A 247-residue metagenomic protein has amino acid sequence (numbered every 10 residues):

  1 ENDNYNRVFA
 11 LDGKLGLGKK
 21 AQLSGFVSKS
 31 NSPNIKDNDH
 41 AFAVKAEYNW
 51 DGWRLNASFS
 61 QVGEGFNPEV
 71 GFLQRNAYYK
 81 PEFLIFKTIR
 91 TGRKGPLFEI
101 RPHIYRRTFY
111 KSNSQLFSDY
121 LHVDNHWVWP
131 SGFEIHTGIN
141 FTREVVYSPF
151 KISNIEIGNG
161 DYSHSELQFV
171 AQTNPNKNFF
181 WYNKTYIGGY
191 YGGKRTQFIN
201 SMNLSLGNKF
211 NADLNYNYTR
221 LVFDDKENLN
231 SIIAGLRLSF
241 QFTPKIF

Functional and structural regions predicted by a protein language model:
E1-R7, D12-G18: Hydrophobic, small-residue-rich alpha-helical packing segments that form membrane-like cores
G18-F247: Exposed, low-structure sequence patches enriched in small/polar residues
